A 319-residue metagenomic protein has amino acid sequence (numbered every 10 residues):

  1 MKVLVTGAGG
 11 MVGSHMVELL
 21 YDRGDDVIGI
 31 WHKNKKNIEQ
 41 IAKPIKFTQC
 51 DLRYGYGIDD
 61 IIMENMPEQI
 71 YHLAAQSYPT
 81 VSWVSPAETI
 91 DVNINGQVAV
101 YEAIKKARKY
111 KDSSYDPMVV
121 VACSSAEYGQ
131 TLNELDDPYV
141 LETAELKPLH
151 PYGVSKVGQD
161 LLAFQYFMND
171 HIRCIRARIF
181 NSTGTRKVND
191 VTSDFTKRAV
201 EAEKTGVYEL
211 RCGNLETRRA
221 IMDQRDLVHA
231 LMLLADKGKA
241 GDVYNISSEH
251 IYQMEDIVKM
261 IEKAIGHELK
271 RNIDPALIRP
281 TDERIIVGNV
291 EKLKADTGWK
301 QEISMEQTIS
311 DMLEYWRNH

Functional and structural regions predicted by a protein language model:
V3-D22: N-terminal Rossmann NAD(P)H-binding glycine-rich loop of SDR-like oxidoreductase domains
D25-K35: Conserved glycine-rich Rossmann-like NAD(P)H-binding loop of the short-chain dehydrogenase/reductase
A42-Y54: Rossmann-fold cofactor-recognition segment
L52-V92: NAD(P)H-binding glycine-rich loop region in Rossmannoid oxidoreductase-like domains and their noncatalytic homologs
V84, D91-E102, D112-M118, S125-R176 (+1 more regions): Catalytic helix-loop patch of NAD(P)-dependent Rossmann-fold dehydrogenases
T131-P138, L161-A220, Q224-L233, I251 (+1 more regions): NAD(P)-dependent short-chain dehydrogenase/reductase
L210-N214, G241-Y244, Q253-K259, G266-I285 (+1 more regions): C-terminal "lid/loop" region of Rossmann-like NAD(P)-dependent oxidoreductases
M305-H319: Amphipathic terminal alpha-helices
